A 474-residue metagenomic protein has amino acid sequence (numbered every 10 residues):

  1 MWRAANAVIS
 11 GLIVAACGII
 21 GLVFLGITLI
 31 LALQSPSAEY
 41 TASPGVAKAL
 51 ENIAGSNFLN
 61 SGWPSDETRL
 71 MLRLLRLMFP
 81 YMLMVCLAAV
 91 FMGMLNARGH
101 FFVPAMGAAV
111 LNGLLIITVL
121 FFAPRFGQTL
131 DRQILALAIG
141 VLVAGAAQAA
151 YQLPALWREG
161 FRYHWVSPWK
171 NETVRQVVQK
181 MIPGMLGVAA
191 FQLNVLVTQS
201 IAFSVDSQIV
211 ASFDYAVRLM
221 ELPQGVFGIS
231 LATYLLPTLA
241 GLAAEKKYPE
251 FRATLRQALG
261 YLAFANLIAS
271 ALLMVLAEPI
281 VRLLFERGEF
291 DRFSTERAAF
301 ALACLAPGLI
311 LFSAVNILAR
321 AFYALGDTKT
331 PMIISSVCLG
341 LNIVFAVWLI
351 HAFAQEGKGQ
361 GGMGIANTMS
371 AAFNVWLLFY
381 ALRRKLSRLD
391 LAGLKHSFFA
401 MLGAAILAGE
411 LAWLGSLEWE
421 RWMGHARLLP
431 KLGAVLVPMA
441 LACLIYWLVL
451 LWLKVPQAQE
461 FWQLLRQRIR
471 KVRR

Functional and structural regions predicted by a protein language model:
M1-R474: Membrane-embedded alpha-helical bundles of multi-pass transporters/translocases, especially carrier/permease families
